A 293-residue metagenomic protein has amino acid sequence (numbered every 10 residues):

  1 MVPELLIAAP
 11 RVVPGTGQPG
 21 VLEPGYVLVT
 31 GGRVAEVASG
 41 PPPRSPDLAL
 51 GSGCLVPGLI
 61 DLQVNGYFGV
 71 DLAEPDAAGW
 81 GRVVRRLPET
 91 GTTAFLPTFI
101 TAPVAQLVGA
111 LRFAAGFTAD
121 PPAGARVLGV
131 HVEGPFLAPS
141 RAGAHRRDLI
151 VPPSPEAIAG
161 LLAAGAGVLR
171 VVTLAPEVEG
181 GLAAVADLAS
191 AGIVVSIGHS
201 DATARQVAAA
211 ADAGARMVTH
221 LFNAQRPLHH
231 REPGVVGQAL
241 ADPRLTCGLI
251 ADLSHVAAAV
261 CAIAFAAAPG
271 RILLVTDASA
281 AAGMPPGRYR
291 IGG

Functional and structural regions predicted by a protein language model:
M1-P42: N-terminal metal-binding scaffold of metallo-dependent hydrolase/deaminase domains
L5-I7, P42-R85: Replace "His-x-His-based motif
P10, V27, G32, S52 (+6 more regions): Divalent metal-coordination and catalytic microenvironments
N65-Y67, G81-A110, A125-P139, G165-E177 (+4 more regions): Divalent metal-dependent hydrolysis catalytic cores, especially in the metallo-beta-lactamase
D76-G79, A110-F113, S154-E156, R231-V236: Charged helix-capping and loop-helix junction motifs
P103-G109, E177-E179, V195-D201, L249-A266 (+1 more regions): Active-site glycine- and acidic-residue-rich loops that bind and position anionic ligands or nucleotide-like cofactors
V132, P139-G234: Divalent metal-binding pocket/active-site signature
A184, Q206-G293: Active-site-adjacent C-terminal substructures of enzyme catalytic domains
